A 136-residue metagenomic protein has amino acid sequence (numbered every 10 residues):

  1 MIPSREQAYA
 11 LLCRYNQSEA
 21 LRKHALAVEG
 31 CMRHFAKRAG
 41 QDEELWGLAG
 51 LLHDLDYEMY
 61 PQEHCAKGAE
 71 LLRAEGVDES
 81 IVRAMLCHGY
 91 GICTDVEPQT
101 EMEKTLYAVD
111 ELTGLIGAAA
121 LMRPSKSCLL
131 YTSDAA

Functional and structural regions predicted by a protein language model:
M1-Y60: Acidic/His-rich, divalent-metal-binding segments that scaffold phosphate/diphosphate chemistry
P3, Q7, K23-A27, E63 (+3 more regions): Conserved active-site and cofactor/substrate-binding residues in soluble primary-metabolism enzymes
Y9-C13, E29, R33, L52 (+3 more regions): Amphipathic alpha-helical segments within well-ordered protein domains
L11, S80-L112, G117, L121-L130: Histidine/acidic-rich helix-loop-helix segments that form or flank divalent-metal centers in metalloenzyme catalytic
C13-L21, R33-Q41, R73-E79, E111 (+2 more regions): Generic secondary-structure signature for well-ordered alpha-helical cores
L21, D56-P61, E75, G91 (+2 more regions): Short, surface-exposed loop/turn motifs that are enriched in glycine and acidic residues and include a nearby proline
D42-L72, I81-I92: His-Asp-centered metal-binding catalytic motifs of divalent-metal-dependent phosphohydrolases/nucleases
Y131-A136: Conserved small/polar residues in nucleotide/adenosyl-binding loops
